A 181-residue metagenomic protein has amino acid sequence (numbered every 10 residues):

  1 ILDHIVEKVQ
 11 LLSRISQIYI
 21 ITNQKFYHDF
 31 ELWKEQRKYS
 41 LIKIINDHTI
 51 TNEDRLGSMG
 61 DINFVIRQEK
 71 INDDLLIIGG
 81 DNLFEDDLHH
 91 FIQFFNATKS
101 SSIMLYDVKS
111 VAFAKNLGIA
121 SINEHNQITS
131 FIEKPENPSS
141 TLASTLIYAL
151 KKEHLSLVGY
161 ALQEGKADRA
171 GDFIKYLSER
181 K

Functional and structural regions predicted by a protein language model:
I1-G79, L83, H89-H90: Conserved N-terminal catalytic core of the sugar/cofactor nucleotidyltransferase
E35-K38, N63, F94-N96, I119-E124: Short, hinge-like loop/turn segments at secondary-structure boundaries
I44, S101-I103, K181: Conserved beta-strand scaffold positions in the cores of enzyme catalytic domains, especially in NTP/NDP-utilizing
G57, K70, A112-A114, S140-L142: A generic fold-level signal
L76, L83, I92-N96, E124-K181: Catalytic-core segments of class I nucleotidyltransferases/pyrophosphorylases that form NMP-activated intermediates
D86-A114: Conserved donor-nucleotide/metal-binding helix-loop-beta segment in metal-dependent transferases, i.e., the alpha-helix
S100, L117, S144-T145: Short, surface-exposed beta-edge/turn micro-motifs
M104-P138: Anionic-ligand binding region
